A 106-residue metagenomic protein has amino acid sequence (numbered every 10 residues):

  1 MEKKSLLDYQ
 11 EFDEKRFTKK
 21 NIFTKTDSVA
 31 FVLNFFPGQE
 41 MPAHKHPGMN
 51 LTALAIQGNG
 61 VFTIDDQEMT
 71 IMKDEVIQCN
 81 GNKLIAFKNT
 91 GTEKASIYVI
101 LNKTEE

Functional and structural regions predicted by a protein language model:
M1-D27, I77: A short, N-terminal "cap"/entry segment at the start of jelly-roll beta-barrel domains of the cupin/DSBH fold
V29, N59-V61, E68, L84 (+1 more regions): Structural motif
F31-H46: Conserved short histidine dyad/triad with adjacent acidic residue
E40-P42, V61, I77, N82-F87: Histidine-centered metal-chelating micro-motifs
M49-G60, D65: Glycine- and acidic-residue-biased ligand/ion/polar-headgroup-sensing regions
Q67-G81: Short acidic-glycine-tyrosine-enriched beta hairpin
G81-E106: Ligand-binding loop in jelly-roll beta-barrel domains
